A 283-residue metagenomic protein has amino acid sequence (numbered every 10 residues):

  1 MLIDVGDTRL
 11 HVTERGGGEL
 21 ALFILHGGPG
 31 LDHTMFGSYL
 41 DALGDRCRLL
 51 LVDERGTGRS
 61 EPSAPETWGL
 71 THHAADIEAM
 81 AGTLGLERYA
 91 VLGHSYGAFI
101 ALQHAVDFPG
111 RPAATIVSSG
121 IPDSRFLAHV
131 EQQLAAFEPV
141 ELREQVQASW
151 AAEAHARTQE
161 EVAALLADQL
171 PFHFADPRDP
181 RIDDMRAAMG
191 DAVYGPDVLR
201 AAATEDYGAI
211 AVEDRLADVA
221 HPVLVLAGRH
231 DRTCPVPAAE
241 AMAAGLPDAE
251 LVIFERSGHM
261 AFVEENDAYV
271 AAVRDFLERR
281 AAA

Functional and structural regions predicted by a protein language model:
G6-P62, E66, M80: Conserved HGGG/HGGXW glycine-rich cap/lid loop of the alpha/beta-hydrolase fold
E54-Y96, A271: Active-site loop/oxyanion-hole signature of alpha/beta-hydrolase fold enzymes
E87-H129: Conserved hydrolase catalytic core segment
T115-E153: Flexible "cap/lid" loop of the alpha/beta hydrolase fold
E144-D214, H221: Alpha/beta-hydrolase
V219, V225-A227: Short beta-strand/loop motif that positions the catalytic acidic residue of the alpha/beta-hydrolase fold
R232-A238: Conserved alpha/beta-hydrolase "acid-adjacent" motif
A249-A283: Catalytic active-site module of serine/aspartate enzymes centered on a nucleophile-bearing elbow/loop
